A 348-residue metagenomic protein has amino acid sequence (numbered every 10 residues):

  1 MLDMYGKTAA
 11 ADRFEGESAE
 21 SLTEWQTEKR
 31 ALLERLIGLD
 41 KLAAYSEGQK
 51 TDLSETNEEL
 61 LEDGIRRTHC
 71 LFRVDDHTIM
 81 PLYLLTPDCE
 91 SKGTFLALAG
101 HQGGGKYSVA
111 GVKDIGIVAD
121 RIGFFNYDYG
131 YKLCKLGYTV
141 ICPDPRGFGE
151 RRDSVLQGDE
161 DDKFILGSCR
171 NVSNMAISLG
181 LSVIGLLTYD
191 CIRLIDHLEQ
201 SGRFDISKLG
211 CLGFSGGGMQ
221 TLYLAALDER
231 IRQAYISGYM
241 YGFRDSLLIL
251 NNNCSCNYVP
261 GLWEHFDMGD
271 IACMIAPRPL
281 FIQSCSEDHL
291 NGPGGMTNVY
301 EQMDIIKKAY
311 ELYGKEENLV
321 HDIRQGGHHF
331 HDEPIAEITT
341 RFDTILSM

Functional and structural regions predicted by a protein language model:
M1-R66, V74-D75: N-terminal targeting or regulatory segments adjacent to alpha/beta-hydrolase or S9 domains
V74-D76, A97-G103, C285: Glycine-rich His-Gly loop
H77-I79, P87-F95, G104: Proline/glycine-enriched tight loop/beta-turn segments at coil->beta junctions that connect or precede beta-strands
L98-Y189, S246-L248: Cap/lid segment of the alpha/beta-hydrolase catalytic domain
N171, I177-S178, R193, Q233-C273 (+3 more regions): Mobile cap/lid helix-loop segments that gate and shape the active-site cleft of serine hydrolases
L186, I192-W263: Primarily recognizes the serine-hydrolase "nucleophile elbow" in alpha/beta-hydrolase and SGNH/GDSL folds
I275, I282-S284: Short beta-strand/loop motif that positions the catalytic acidic residue of the alpha/beta-hydrolase fold
A309-M348: C-terminal catalytic histidine-bearing segment of alpha/beta-hydrolase fold enzymes
